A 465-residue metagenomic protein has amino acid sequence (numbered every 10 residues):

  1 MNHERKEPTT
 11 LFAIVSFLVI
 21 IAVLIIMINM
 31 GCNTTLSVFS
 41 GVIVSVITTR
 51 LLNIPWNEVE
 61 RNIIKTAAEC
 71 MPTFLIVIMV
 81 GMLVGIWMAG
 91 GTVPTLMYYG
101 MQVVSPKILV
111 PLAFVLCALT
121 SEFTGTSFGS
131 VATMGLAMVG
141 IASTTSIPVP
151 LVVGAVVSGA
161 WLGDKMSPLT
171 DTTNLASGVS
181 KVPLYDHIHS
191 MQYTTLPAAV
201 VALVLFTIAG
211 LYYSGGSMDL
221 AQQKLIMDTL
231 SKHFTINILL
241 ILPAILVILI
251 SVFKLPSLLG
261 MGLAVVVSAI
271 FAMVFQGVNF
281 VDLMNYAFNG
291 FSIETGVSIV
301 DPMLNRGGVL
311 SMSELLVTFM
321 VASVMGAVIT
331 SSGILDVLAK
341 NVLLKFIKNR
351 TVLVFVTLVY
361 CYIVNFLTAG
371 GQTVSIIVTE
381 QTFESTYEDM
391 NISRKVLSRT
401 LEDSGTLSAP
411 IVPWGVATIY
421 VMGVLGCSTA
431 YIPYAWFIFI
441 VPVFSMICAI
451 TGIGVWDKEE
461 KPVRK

Functional and structural regions predicted by a protein language model:
M1-R5, M71, M88-Y99, V115-L119 (+3 more regions): Short juxtamembrane and helix-loop transition motifs at transmembrane-helix boundaries in membrane proteins
N2-M79, M88-I108, S231-H233, I245-V321 (+1 more regions): Hydrophobic transmembrane alpha-helices of multi-pass solute/ion transporters
A13-M27, S40-R50, V77-G85, L116-S121 (+7 more regions): Hydrophobic core segments of alpha-helical transmembrane domains in multi-pass membrane transport and ion-translocation
I54-S143, G296-E384: Membrane-embedded alpha-helical segments and adjacent helix-loop junctions characteristic of multi-pass solute
S105-H189, Y193, P197, C361-D403: Hydrophobic transmembrane alpha-helices that form the pore/transport pathway of multi-pass ion and small-solute
V156, W161-P168, A199-G215, G452: Transmembrane-helix bundle segments that line or gate the permeation/cavity pathway in multi-pass membrane proteins
A176-Y185, A209-I245, F271-G296, P302-M303 (+1 more regions): Transmembrane alpha-helical segments and their short flanking loops that form helix-hairpins/helix-helix interfaces
V179-A199, R350-K465: C-terminal transmembrane helix pair
